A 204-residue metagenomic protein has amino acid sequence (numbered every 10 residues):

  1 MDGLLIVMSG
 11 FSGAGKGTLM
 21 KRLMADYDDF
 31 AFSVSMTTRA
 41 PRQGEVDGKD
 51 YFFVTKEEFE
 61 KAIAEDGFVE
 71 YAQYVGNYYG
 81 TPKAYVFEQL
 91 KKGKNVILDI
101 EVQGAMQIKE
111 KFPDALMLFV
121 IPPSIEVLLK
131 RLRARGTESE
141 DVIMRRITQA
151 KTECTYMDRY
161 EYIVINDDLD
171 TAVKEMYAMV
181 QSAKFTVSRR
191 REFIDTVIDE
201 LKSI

Functional and structural regions predicted by a protein language model:
M1-I6: Pre-Walker A (Motif I) flank of P-loop NTPase domains
S9-F11: P-loop (Walker A) phosphate-binding loop of NTP-binding proteins
A14: ATP-binding Walker
G17: Walker A/P-loop
A25-S33: Post-Walker A helix-loop "phosphate-sensing" segment adjacent to the P-loop in P-loop NTPases
T37-V96, Q103-M106: ATP-dependent small-molecule kinase phosphotransfer cores that center on conserved nucleotide phosphate-binding segments
V96-E101, E110-A134, I165-D168: Conserved phosphate-donor/acceptor-positioning beta-strand/loop module used by diverse small-molecule
T155-I204: NTP-dependent small-molecule kinase module
